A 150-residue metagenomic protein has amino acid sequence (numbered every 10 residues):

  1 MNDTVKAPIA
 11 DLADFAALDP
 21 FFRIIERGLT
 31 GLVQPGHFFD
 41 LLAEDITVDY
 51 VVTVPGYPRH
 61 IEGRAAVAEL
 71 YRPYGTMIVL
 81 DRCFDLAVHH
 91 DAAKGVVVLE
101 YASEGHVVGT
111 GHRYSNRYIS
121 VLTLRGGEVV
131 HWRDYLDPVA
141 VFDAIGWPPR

Functional and structural regions predicted by a protein language model:
M1-E44, P149-R150: Short, low-complexity N-terminal intrinsically disordered segments enriched in polar/charged residues
N2-A13, G75-R150: A beta-strand edge to alpha-helix "cap/lid" segment located at domain peripheries
F15, G36-K94: A solvent-exposed, acidic/Ser-Thr-rich amphipathic alpha-helical stretch
I24-G28, D49, G105: Alpha-helix C-capping/helix-to-loop hinge sites
T30-L32, V54-P55, G95, G109-G111: Short, solvent-exposed loop/turn segments that connect beta-strands within catalytic domains and beta-strand-rich
